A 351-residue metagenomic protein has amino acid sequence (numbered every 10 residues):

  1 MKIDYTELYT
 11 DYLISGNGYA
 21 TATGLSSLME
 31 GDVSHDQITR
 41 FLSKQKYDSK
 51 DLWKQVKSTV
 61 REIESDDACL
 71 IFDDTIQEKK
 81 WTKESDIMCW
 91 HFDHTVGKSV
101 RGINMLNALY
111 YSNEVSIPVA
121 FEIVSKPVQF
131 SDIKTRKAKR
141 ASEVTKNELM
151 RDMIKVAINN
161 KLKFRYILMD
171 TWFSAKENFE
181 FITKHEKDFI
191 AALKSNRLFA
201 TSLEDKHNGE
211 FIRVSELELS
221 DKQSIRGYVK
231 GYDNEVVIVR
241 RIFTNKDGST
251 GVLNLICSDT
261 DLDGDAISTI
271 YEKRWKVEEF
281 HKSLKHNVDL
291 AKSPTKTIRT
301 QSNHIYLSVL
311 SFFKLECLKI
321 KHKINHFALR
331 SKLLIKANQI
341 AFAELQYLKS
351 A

Functional and structural regions predicted by a protein language model:
M1-S49: Gly/serine-rich nucleotide phosphate-binding loop at the start of the catalytic core of nucleotide/ADP-ribose-handling
K2, T6, D11, W81-K83 (+2 more regions): Single, function-defining residue in the core of a domain
Y9, L42, K46-A120: Active-site-proximal, Lys/Arg-enriched surface segment that forms a nucleic-acid-binding/basic interface patch
I14, S27, Q45, S49 (+4 more regions): Short secondary-structure transition/capping motifs
N17, L52, V100, T171-S174 (+1 more regions): Short, glycine/acidic-rich beta->alpha junctions
